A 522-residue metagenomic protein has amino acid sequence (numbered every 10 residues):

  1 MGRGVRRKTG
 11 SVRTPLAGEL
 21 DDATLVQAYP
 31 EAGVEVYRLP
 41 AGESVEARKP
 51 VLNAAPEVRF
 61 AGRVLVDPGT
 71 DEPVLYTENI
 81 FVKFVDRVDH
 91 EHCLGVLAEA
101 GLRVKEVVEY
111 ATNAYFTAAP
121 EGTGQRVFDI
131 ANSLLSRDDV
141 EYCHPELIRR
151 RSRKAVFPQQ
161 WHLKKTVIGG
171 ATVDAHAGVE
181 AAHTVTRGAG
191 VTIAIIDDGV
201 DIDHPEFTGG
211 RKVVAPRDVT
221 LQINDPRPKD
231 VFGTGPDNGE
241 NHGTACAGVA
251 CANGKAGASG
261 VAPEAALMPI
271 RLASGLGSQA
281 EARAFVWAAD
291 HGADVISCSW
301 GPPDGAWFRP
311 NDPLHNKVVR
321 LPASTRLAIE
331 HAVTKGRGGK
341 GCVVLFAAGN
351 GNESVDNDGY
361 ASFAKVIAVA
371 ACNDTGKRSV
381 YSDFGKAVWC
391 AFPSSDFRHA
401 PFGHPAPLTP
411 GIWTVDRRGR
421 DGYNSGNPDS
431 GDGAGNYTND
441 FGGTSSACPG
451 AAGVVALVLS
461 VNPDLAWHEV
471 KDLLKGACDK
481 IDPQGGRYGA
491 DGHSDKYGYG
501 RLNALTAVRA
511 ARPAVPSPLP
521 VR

Functional and structural regions predicted by a protein language model:
M1-A100, N132-K154: Autoinhibitory N-terminal propeptides
V64, F84-V85, E146-I148, I195-G199 (+12 more regions): Active-site-proximal beta-strand/loop segments in catalytic clefts of secreted hydrolases
G69-K83, V88, A100, E106-A118 (+9 more regions): Protease zymogen maturation seam
F81-K83, E106, F116, Y142-H144 (+14 more regions): Structural recognition of the beta-strand scaffold that forms the well-ordered cores of secreted hydrolase catalytic
A98-L102, L135-D139, C251-K255, P263 (+8 more regions): Sec-exported extracytoplasmic/periplasmic mature domains
V156-A266, G275, R283-A323, G336-K340 (+3 more regions): Active-site core segment of subtilase-fold serine proteases
D197, A361-A456, S460, R501 (+1 more regions): Extracellular S/T/G-rich loop segment that most often corresponds to the catalytic His/Ser-adjacent loop
H291-W300, F308, G341-C342, V366 (+3 more regions): C-terminal subdomain of the subtilisin-like protease fold in secreted/lumenal serine endopeptidases
